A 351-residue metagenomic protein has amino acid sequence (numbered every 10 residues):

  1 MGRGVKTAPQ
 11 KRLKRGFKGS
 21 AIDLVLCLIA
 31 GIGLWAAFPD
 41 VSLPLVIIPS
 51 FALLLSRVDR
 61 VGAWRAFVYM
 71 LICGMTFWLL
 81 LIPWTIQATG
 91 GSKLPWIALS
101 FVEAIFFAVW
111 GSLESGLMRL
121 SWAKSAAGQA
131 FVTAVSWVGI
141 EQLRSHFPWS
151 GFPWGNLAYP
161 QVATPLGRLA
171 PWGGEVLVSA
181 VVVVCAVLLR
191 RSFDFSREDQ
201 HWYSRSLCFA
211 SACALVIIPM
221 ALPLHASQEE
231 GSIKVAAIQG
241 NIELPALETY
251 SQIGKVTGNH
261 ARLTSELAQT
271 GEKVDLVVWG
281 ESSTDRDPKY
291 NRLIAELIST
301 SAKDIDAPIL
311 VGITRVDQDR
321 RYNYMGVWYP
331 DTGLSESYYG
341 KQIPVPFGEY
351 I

Functional and structural regions predicted by a protein language model:
G2-P223: Membrane-embedded alpha-helical bundles of multi-pass enzymes that act on lipidic or dolichyl-linked glycan substrates
S56, I86, T164, L244-P245 (+2 more regions): A broad, structure-centric signal for solvent-exposed, well-ordered loop/edge residues that line or flank functional
L222-Y350: Soluble catalytic regions of membrane-associated enzymes that act on cell-envelope and secretory-pathway components
